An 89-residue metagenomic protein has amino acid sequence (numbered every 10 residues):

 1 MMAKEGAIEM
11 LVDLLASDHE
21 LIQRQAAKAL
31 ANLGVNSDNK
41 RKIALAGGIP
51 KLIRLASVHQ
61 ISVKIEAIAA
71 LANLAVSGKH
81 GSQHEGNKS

Functional and structural regions predicted by a protein language model:
M1-E5, A16-G34, K42-A46, S57-S89: Alpha-helical solenoid repeats of the armadillo/HEAT superfamily in eukaryotic scaffolding/adaptor proteins
M10-V12, K51-I53, S89: Buried hydrophobic core positions in alpha-solenoid tandem helical repeats
